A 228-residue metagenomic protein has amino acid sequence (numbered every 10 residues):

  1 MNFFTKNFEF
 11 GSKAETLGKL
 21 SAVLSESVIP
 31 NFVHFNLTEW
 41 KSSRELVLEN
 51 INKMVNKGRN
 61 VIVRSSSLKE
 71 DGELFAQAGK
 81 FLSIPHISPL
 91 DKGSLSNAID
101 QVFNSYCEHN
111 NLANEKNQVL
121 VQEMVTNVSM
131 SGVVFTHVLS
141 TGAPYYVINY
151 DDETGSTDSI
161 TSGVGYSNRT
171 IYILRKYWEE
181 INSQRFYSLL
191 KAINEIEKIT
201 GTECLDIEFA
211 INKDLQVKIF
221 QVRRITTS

Functional and structural regions predicted by a protein language model:
M1-S228: Nucleotide/phosphate-binding sheet-loop regions of phosphoryl- and nucleotidyl-transfer enzymes
